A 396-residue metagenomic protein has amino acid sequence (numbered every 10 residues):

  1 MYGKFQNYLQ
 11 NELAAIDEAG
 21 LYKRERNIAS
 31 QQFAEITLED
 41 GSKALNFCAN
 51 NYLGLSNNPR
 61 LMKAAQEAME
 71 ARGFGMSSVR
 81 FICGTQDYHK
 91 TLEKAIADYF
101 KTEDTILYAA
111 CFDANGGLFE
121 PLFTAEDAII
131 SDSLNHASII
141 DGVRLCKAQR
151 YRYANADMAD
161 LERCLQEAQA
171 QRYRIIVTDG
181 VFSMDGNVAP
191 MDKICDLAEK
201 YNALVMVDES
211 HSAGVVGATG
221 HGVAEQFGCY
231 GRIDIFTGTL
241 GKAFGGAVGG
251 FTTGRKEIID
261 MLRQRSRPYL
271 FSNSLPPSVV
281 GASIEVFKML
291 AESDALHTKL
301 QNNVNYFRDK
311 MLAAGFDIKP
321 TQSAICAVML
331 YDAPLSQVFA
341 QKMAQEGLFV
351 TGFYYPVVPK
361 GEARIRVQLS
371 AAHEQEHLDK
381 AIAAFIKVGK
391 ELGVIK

Functional and structural regions predicted by a protein language model:
Q10-N11, A15-F74, A203: N-terminal "arm"/small-domain region of PLP-dependent enzymes with the aminotransferase-like
N51, Y151, N155-V207: Active-site phosphate-binding strand-loop segment of PLP-dependent enzymes
P59, K63-E67, A71, K94 (+3 more regions): PLP-dependent enzyme catalytic core of the Aspartate aminotransferase-like
V79-T85, K94-G117: Short loop-beta-helix segment that forms the pyridoxal 5′-phosphate
L118-A137: Conserved PLP-anchoring active-site segment centered on the Schiff-base-forming lysine
A125, L145-K147, Y201, G231-R232: Short, structured coil segments at secondary-structure junctions
Y201-L204, H211, V216-Q322, L335: Active-site C-terminal subdomain of aminotransferase-like
T298-F307, L312-G347, V357, G361-E362 (+1 more regions): Conserved PLP-binding catalytic core of the aspartate aminotransferase-like
